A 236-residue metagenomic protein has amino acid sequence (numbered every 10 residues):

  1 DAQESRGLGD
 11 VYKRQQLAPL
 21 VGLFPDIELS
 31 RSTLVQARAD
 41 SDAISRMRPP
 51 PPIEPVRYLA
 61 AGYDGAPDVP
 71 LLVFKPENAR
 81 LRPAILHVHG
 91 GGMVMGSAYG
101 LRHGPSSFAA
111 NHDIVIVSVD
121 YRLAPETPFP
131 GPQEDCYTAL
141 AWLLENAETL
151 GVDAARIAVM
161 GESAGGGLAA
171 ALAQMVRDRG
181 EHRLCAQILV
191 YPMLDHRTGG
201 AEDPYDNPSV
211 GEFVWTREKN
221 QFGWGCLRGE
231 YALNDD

Functional and structural regions predicted by a protein language model:
D1-Y12: Short, small-residue-biased leader/transition segments that mark boundaries at the very start of proteins
Q16, V21-L29, R48, E54-D236: Alpha/beta-hydrolase superfamily serine-hydrolase fold, recognizing
L29-A37: Catalytic-loop region of hydrolases
R38-P50: Short, solvent-exposed helix-to-loop capping segments enriched in aromatics
